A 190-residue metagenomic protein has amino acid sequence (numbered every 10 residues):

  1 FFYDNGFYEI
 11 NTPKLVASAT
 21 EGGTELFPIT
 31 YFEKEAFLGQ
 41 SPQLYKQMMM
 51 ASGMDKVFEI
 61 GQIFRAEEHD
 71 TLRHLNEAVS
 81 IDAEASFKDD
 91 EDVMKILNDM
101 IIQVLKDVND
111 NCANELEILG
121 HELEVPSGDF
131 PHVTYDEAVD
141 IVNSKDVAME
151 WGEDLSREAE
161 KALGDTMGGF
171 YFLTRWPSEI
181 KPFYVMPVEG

Functional and structural regions predicted by a protein language model:
F1-S86: Class II aminoacyl-tRNA synthetase-like tRNA-binding/catalytic domains
Y3, M94-I101: Hydrophobic face of alpha-helices
T12, A19-E25, D99-G190: Metal-assisted phosphate- and nucleotidyl-transfer catalytic regions
S86-I96: Catalytic palm subdomain of template-directed nucleic-acid polymerases, centered on the conserved carboxylate motif
